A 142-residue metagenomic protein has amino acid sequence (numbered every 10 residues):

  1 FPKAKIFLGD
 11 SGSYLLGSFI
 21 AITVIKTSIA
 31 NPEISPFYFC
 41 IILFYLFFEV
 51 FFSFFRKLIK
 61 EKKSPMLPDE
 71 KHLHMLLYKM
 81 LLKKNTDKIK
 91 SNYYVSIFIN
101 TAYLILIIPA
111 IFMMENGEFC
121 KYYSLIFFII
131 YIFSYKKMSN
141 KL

Functional and structural regions predicted by a protein language model:
F1-L142: Alpha-helical transmembrane segments
